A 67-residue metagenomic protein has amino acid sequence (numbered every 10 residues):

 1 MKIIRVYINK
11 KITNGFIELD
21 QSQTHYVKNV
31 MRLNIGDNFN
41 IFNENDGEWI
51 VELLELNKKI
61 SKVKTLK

Functional and structural regions predicted by a protein language model:
M1-K67: N-terminal positively charged helical leader segments and presequences
